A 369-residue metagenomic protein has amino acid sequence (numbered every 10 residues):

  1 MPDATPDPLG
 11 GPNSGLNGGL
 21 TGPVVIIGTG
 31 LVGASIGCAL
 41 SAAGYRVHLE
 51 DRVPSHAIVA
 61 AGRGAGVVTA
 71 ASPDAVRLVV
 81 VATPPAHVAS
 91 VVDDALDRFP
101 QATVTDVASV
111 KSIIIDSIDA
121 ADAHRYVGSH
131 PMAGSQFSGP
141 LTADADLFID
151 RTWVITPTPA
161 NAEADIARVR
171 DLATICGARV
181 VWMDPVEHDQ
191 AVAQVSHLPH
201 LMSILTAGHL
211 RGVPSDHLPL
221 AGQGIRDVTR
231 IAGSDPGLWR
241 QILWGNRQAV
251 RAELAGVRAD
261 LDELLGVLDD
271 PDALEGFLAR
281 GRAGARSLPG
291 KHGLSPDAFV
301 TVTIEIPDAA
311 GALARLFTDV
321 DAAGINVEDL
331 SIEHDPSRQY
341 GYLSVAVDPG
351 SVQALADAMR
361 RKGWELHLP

Functional and structural regions predicted by a protein language model:
P2-T69, L78: NAD(P)+-binding Rossmann beta1-loop-alpha1 motif at the extreme N-terminus of oxidoreductases
R52-V53, A108, E333: Residues in the short beta-alpha loop(s) of Rossmann-like NAD(P)-binding domains
A71-T103: Rossmann-like NAD(P)-binding element
A82-P84, A108, H130, P157: Glycine-rich, N-terminal phosphate-binding loop of Rossmann-like dinucleotide-binding domains
V91-L141: Rossmann-like NAD(P)(H) cofactor-binding subdomain of soluble oxidoreductases
L147-G233: Internal alpha-helical scaffold of NAD(P)-dependent oxidoreductase catalytic cores
P214-R282: Interdomain hinge/lid region at the active-site interface of Rossmann-like NAD(P)-dependent oxidoreductases
G284-P369: A conserved regulatory-domain signal marking ACT and ACT-like small-molecule sensing domains and adjacent regulatory
